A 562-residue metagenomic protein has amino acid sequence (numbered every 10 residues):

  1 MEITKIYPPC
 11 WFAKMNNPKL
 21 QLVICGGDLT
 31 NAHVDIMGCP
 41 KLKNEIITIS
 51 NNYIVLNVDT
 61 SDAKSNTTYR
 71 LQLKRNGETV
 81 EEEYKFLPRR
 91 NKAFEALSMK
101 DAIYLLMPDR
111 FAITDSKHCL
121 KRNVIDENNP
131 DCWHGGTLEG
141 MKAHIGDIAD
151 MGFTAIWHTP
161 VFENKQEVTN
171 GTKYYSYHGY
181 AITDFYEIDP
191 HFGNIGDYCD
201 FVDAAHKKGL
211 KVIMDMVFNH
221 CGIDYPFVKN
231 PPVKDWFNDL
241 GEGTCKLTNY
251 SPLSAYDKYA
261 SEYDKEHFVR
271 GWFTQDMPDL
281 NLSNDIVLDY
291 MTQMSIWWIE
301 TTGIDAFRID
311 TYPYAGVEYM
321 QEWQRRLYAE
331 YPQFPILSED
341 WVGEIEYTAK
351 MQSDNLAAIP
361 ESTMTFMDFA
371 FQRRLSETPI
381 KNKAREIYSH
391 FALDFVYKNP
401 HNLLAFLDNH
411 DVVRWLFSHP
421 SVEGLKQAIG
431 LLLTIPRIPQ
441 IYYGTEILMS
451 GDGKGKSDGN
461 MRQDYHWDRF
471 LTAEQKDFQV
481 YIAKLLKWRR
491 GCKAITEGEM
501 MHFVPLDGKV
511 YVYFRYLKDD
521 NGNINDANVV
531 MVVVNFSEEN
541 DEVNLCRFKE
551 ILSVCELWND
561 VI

Functional and structural regions predicted by a protein language model:
M1-T30, F86-P88: Beta-strand/beta-sandwich contexts
L22-I24, L71, L106: A structural motif
D35, K41-N57, D62-I103, K142 (+4 more regions): Carbohydrate-interacting/catalytic domains
N91-K100, K142-T154, V202, F391-F395 (+1 more regions): Short amphipathic alpha-helices and their capping/turn segments at secondary-structure boundaries
A96-C119: Compositionally biased low-complexity segments at domain edges in trafficked proteins and select soluble regulators
A102-Y104, I156-H158, V212-M214, F307 (+3 more regions): Hydrophobic faces of well-ordered beta-strands that scaffold small-molecule active sites in alpha/beta enzyme cores
F111-T302, M320-Y331, P335, E346-T348: Substrate-binding/active-site clefts of carbohydrate-active enzymes
H220, M294-I296, E300-K398, L403 (+7 more regions): Active-site-proximal helices and loops of the catalytic beta/alpha 8
